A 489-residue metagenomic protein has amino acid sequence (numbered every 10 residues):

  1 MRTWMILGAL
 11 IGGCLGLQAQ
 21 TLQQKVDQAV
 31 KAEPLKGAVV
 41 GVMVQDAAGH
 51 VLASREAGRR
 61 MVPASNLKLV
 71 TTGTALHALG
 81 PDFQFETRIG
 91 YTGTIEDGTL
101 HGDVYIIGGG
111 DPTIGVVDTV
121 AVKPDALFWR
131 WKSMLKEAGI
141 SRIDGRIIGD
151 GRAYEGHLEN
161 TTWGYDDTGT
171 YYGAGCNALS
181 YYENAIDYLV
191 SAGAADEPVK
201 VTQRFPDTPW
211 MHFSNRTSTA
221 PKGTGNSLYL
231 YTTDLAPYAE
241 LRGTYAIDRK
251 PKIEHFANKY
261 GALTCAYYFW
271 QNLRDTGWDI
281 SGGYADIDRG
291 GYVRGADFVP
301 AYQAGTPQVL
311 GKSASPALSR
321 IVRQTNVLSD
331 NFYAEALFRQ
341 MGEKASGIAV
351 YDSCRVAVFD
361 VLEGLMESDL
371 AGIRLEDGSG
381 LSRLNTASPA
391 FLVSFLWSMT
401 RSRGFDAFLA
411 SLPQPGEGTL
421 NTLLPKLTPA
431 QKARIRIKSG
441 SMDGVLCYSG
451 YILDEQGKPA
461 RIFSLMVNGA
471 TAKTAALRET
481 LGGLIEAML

Functional and structural regions predicted by a protein language model:
M1-L22: Bacterial Sec-dependent N-terminal signal peptides
Q20-A48, A53-R60, F85-E86, S133-G139: Beta-lactamase-like hydrolase cores
Q28-A29, A78-D369, A487: Conserved serine DD-peptidase/penicillin-binding transpeptidase domain and beta-lactam-recognizing active-site
L52-S54, P316, L328, E335-L489: Small-residue-rich helix-loop
S54-T74, A78: Short active-site loop at a secondary-structure junction that contains or immediately precedes the catalytic residue(s)
E56-M61, H255-F256, S379-S382: A short glycine/serine-rich beta->alpha loop
R59, P112, G469-T471: A generic structural motif
